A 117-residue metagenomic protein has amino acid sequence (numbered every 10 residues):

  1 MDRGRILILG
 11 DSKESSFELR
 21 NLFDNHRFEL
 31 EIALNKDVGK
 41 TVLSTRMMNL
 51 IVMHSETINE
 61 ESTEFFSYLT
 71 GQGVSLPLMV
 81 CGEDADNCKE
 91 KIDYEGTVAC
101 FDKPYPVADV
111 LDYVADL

Functional and structural regions predicted by a protein language model:
S12-E31: Two-component/phosphorelay signaling modules centered on CheY-like receiver
N21-F23, V42, K91: Alpha-helical interaction/dimerization surfaces of two-component signaling modules
L34-L50: Acidic, metal-coordinating helix/loop segments flanking the phosphotransfer/catalytic sites of two-component signaling
N35-V38, I58, E83-C88: Negatively charged, flexible loop motifs adjacent to catalytic sites in prokaryotic signal transduction proteins
N49-G71, A85: Conserved phosphotransfer microenvironments
E64, G82-F101: Alpha4 helix (beta4-alpha4-beta5 surface) of REC/receiver domains from two-component response regulators
Q72-M79: His-Asp phosphorelay/catalytic-motif detector in bacterial-type signaling
Y105-V114: C-terminal output helix
